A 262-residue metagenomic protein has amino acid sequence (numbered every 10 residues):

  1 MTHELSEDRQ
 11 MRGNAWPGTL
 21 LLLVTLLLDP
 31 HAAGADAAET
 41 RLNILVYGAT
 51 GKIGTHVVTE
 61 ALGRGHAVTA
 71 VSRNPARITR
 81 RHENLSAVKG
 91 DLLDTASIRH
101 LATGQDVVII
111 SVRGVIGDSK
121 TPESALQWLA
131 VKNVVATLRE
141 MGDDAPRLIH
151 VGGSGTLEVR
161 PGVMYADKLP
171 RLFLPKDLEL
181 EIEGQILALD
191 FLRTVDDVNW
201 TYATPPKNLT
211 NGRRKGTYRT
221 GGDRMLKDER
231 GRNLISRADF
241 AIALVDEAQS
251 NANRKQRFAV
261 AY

Functional and structural regions predicted by a protein language model:
T19-D29: Bacterial N-terminal signal peptides
A35-N43, Y47-T50, D197, D223-Y262: Mid/C-terminal beta-alpha module of Rossmann-like enzyme folds, strongest in SDR-family dehydrogenases/epimerases
L45, A76-N133, T137-E140: NAD(P)H-binding glycine-rich loop region in Rossmannoid oxidoreductase-like domains and their noncatalytic homologs
L45-L62: N-terminal Rossmann NAD(P)H-binding glycine-rich loop of SDR-like oxidoreductase domains
Y47, P75, V135-L180, T194 (+1 more regions): Conserved Rossmann-fold NAD(P)-dependent oxidoreductase catalytic core, especially the SDR/UDP-sugar
A67-R73: Conserved glycine-rich Rossmann-like NAD(P)H-binding loop of the short-chain dehydrogenase/reductase
S124-W128, D167, P175-L187, R230-A238: Short-chain dehydrogenase/reductase
L189-N211: Conserved beta-loop-beta element that borders a ligand/cofactor-binding pocket
